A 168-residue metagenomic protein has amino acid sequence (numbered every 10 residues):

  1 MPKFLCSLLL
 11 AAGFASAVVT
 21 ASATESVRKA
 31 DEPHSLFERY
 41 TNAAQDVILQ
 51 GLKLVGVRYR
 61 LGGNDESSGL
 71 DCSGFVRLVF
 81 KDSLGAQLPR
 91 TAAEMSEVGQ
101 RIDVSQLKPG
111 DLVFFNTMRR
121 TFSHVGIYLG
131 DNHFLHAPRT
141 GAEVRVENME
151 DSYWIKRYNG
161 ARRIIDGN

Functional and structural regions predicted by a protein language model:
P2-L5, A21-A43, A86, R101 (+2 more regions): Aromatic- and glycine-rich peptidoglycan recognition patches
S7-A17: Bacterial N-terminal signal peptides
H34-E38, V57-P109: Catalytic cysteine-centered active-site loop
A43-G51, C72, V76: Stable alpha-helical elements in mature extracytoplasmic
G110-L112, N132: Structural motif
